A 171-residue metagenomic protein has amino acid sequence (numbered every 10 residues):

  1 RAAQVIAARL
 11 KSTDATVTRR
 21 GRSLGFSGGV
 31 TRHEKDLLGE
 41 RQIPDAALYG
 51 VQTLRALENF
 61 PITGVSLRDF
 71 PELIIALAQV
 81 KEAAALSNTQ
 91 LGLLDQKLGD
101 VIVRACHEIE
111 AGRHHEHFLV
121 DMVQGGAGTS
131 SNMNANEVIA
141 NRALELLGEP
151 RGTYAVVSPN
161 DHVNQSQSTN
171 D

Functional and structural regions predicted by a protein language model:
R1-L10: Cyclic-nucleotide recognition modules
A8, A15-S23: Intrinsically disordered or compositionally simple regulatory linkers and C-terminal tails in signal-transduction
T13-A15, G28: Low-complexity intrinsically disordered segments
L24-N170: Conserved, well-structured ligand/cofactor-binding cores
